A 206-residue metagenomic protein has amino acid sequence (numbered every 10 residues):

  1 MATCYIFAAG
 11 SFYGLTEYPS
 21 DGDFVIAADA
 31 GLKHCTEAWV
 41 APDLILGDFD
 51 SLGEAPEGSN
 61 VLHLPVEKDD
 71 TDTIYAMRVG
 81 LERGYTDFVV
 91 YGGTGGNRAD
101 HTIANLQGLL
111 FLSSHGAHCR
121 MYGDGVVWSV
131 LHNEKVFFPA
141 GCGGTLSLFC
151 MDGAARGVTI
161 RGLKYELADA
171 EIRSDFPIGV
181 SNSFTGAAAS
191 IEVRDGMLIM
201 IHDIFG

Functional and structural regions predicted by a protein language model:
M1-A55: N-terminal beta-strand-loop-alpha-helix module at the start of alpha/beta ligand-binding or catalytic domains
I6-A8, D29, Y91-G93, Y122 (+1 more regions): Short beta-strand segments
I26-A28, G47, L62-H63, G92 (+1 more regions): General beta-strand structural signal in soluble alpha/beta enzymes
V61-R83: Short phosphate-binding loop-to-helix
A99-L110: Short Gly/Thr/Asp-enriched flexible loops that form oxyanion-binding sites at enzyme active sites
F111-V127: Short, acidic/small-residue loops that bind anionic groups at enzyme active sites
V126, L131-G206: Long, charged alpha-helical interface segments
